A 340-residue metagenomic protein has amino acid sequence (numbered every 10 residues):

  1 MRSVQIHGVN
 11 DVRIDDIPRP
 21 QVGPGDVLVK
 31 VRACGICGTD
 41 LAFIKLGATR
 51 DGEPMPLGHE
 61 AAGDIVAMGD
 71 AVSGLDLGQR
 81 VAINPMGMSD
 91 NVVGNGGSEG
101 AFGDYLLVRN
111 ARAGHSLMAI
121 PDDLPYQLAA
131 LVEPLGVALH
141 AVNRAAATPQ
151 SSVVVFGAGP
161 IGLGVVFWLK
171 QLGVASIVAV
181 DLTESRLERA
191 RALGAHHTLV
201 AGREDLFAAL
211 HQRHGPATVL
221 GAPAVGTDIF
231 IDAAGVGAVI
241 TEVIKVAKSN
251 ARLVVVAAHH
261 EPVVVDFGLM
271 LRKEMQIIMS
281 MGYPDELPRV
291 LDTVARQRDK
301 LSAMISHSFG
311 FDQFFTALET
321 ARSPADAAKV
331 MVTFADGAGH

Functional and structural regions predicted by a protein language model:
R2, R13-D16, K30, A62-D64 (+1 more regions): Residues located in well-ordered beta-strands
P20-C34, G47-G87, P121-D123: Glycine-rich beta-strand-centered segment in the early N-terminal region that forms part of a ligand/cofactor-binding
E60-A62, Q79-R80, Y105, H140 (+3 more regions): Residue-level marker of beta-strand positions
V66, V178, V254, I278: Conserved beta-strand positions in the Rossmann-like core of class I SAM-dependent methyltransferases
G87-F156: NAD(P)H dinucleotide-binding glycine-rich loop of Rossmann-like/cofactor-binding domains, especially the beta1-alpha1
P125-E204, A208: Mid-domain Rossmann-like dinucleotide-binding core that forms the NAD(H)/NADP(H) cofactor-binding site
A145-A146, H196-Q276, F315, A338-H340: Glycine-rich cofactor phosphate-binding loops and adjacent beta1-alpha1 units of small-molecule cofactor enzyme domains
T218, T241-E242, P284-H340: C-terminal hydrophobic helical "lid"/dimerization subdomain of Rossmann-like NAD(P)H-dependent oxidoreductases
